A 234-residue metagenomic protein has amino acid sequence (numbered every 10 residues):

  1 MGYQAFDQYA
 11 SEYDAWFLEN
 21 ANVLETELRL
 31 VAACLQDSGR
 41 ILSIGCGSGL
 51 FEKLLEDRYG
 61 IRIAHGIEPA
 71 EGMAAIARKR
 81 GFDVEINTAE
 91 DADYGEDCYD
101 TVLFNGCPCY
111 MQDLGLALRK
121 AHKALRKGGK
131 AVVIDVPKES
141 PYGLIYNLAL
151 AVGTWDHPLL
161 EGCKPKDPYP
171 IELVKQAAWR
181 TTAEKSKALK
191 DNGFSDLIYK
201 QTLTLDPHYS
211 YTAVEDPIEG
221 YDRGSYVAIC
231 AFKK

Functional and structural regions predicted by a protein language model:
M1-D37, L50-L54, M73, L203 (+2 more regions): Conserved class I S-adenosyl-L-methionine
S43-A92: Class I SAM-dependent methyltransferase SAM/SAH-binding core
E90-V102: A short acidic, Gly/Pro-enriched loop at the edge of an enzyme's catalytic core that lines a small-molecule cofactor
T101-L114: A short SAM/SAH-binding and catalytic strip from SAM-dependent methyltransferases
G115-K127: A short glycine-rich, Lys/Arg-flanked "PGG" loop and its adjoining helix->strand segment in the class I
V132-G162: Conserved class I S-adenosyl-L-methionine
K175-Y199: Short alpha-helix
N192-S195, T212-K234: Core SAM-dependent methyltransferase catalytic element
